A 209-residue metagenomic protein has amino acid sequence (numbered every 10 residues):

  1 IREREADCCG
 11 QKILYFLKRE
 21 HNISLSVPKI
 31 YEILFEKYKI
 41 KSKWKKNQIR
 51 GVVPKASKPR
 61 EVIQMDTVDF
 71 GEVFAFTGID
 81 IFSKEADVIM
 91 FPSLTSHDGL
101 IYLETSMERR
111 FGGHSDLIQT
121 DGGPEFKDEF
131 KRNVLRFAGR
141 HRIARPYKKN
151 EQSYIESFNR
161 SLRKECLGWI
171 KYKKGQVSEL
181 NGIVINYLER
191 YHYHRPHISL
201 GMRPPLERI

Functional and structural regions predicted by a protein language model:
I1-I63, P124, K148, P204-I209: Basic, flexible linker segments flanking DNA-binding modules in nucleic acid-interacting mobile-element proteins
P59-F70, I79: Two-metal-ion RNase H-like nuclease active-site motif
V88-G113: Active-site beta-loop-alpha junctions of metal-dependent nucleic acid enzymes, especially the RNase H-like/DDE
G113-F126, M202-P204: Acidic/histidine-rich, metal-coordinating catalytic segments
L117-G122, L135-Y154, I170-G175: RNase H-like polynucleotidyl transferase catalytic core
D128, F137, K164-I209: C-terminal domain-tail junction helix/linker
Y154-C166: Short amphipathic alpha-helical "interface-anchor" segments enriched in bulky aromatics
